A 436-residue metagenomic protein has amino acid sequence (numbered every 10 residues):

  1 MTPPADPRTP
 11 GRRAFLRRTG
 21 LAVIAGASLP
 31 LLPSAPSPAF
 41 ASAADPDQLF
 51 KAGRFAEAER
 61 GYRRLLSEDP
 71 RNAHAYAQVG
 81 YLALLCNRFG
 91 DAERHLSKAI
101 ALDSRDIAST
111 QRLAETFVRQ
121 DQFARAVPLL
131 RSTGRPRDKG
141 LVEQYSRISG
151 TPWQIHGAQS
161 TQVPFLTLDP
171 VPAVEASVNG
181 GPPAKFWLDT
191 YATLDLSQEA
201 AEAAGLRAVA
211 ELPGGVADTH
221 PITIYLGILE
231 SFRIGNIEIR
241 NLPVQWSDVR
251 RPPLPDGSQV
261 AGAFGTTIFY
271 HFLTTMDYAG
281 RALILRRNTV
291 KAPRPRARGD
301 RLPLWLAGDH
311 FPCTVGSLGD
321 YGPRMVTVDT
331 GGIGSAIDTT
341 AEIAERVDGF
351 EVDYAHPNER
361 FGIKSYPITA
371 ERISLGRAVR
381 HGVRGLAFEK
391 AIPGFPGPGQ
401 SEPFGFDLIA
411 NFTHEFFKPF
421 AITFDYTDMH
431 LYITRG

Functional and structural regions predicted by a protein language model:
M1-A14, L21-A39, E59-Y62: N-terminal secretory signal peptides
L21-A22, G26, F40-G436: Pepsin/retropepsin-fold aspartyl endopeptidases
